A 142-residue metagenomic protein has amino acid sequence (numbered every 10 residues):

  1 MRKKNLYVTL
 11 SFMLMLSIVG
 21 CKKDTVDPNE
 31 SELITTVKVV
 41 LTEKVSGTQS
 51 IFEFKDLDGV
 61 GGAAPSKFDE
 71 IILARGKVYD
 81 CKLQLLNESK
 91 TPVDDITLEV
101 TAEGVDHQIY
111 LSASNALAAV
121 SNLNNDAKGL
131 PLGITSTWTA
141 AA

Functional and structural regions predicted by a protein language model:
R2-N5, L14-V39: Bacterial Sec-dependent N-terminal signal peptides
V8: Electropositive, surface-exposed helix/loop patches at the edges of structured domains that serve as adaptable
P28-A142: First exposed extracellular module after export/assembly in secreted or surface-exposed proteins
